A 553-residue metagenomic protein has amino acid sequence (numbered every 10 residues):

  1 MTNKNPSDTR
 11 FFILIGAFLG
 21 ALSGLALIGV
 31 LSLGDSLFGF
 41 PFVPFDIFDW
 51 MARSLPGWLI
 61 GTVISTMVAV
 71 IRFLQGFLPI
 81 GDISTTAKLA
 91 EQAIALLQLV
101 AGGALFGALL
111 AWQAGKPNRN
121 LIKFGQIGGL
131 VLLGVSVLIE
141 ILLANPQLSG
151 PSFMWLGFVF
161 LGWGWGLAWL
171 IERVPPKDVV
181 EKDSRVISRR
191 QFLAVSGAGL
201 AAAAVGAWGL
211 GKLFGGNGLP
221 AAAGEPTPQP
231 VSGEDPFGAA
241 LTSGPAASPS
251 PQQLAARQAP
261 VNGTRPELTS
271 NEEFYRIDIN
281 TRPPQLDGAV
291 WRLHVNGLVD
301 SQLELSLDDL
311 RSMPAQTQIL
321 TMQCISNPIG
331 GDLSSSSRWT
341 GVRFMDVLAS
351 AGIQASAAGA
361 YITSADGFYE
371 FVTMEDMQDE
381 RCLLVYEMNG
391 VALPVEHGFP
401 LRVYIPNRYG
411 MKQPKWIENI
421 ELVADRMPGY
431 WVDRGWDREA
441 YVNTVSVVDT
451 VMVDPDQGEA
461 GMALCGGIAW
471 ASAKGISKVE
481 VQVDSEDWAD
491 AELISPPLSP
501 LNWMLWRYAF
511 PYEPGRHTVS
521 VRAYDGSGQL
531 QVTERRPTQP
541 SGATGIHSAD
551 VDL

Functional and structural regions predicted by a protein language model:
M1-T9: Short, Lys/Arg-rich, polar N-terminal cytosolic tail immediately upstream of the first transmembrane signal-anchor
I15-F40: N-terminal signal-anchor transmembrane alpha helix
S23, L27, L31, G102 (+6 more regions): Alpha-helical transmembrane segments of multipass membrane proteins
L37-V63: Interfacial/capping segments of alpha-helical transmembrane domains
P41, Q92, V100, A144-G150 (+3 more regions): Structured, non-membrane catalytic/scaffold regions adjacent to prosthetic-group chemistry
T66-A101: Individual transmembrane alpha-helix segments
F106-I187: N-terminal secretory signal peptides
E181-L200: N-terminal secretory signal peptides and thylakoid transit peptides that target proteins across membranes
